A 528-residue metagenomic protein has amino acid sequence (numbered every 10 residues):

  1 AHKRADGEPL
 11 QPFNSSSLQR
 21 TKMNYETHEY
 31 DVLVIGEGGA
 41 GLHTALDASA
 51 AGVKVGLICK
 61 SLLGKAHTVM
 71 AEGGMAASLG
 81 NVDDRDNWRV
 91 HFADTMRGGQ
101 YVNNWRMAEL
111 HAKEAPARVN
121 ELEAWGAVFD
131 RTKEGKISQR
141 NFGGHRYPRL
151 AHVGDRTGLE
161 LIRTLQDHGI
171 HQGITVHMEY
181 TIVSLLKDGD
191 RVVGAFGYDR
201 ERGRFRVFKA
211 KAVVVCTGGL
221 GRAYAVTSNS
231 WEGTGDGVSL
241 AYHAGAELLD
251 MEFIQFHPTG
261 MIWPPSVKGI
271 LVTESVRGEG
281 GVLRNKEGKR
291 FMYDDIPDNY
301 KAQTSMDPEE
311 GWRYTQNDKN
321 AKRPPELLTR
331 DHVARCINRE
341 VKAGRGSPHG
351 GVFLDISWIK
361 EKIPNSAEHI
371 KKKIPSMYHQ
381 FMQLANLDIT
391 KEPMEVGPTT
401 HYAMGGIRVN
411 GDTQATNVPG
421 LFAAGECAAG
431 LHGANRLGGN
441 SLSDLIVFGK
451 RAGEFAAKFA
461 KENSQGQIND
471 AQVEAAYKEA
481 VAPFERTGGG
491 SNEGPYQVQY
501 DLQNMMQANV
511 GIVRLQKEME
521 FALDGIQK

Functional and structural regions predicted by a protein language model:
H28-Y30, G203-A212, N417: Core beta-strand elements of the Rossmann-like FAD/NAD(P) dinucleotide-binding domain in flavoenzyme oxidoreductases
V32-L57: N-terminal Rossmann-like FAD-binding beta1-loop-alpha1 element of flavoenzymes
A50-E72: Glycine-rich FAD pyrophosphate-binding loop
L63, E247-Q383, F455-K461, P495 (+2 more regions): An anion/pyrophosphate-binding glycine-rich loop and adjacent beta-alpha core in soluble alpha-beta enzymes
A77-H111: Glycine-rich active-site loop/strand segments that organize a redox cofactor
R118, E123-R204, C216, G260-P264 (+3 more regions): Conserved redox-cofactor binding core of oxidoreductases
A212-I270, N435-F455: Glycine-rich loop(s) and the adjacent beta-strand/alpha-helix scaffold that form part
F459-K528: Long, amphipathic alpha-helical stalk/connector segments used for oligomerization, subunit docking, or mechanical
